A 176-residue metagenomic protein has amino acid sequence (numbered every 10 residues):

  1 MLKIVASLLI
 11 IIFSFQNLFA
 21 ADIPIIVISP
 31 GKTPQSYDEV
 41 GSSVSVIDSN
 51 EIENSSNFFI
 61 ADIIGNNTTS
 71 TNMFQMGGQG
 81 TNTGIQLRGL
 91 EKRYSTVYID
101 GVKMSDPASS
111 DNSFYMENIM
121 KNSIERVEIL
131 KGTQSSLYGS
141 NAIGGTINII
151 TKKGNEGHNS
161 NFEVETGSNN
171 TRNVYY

Functional and structural regions predicted by a protein language model:
I4-S14: Sec-dependent N-terminal signal peptides
F15-A20: Sec/Tat signal peptide C-region and signal peptidase I cleavage site
I25-S55, G84: N-terminal periplasmic "start-of-domain" segments of outer-membrane beta-barrel proteins
G41-V44, S49, N57, A61-G65 (+2 more regions): Extracytoplasmic/secreted envelope proteins and their assembly/folding machinery, especially bacterial periplasmic
I60-I63, N67, T83-Q86, S95-Y98 (+4 more regions): N-terminal periplasmic accessory domains that precede and gate Gram-negative outer-membrane beta-barrel machines
S70-T81, K103, P107-S109, G139-I143: Short, glycine-/polar-rich solvent-exposed loops and beta-turns at beta-strand/coil boundaries
G77, V164-V174: Solvent-exposed loop/turn segments connecting transmembrane beta-strands in outer-membrane beta-barrel proteins
K103-K131: Short acidic/polar hinge/loop motifs at secondary-structure boundaries that mediate gating or recognition
